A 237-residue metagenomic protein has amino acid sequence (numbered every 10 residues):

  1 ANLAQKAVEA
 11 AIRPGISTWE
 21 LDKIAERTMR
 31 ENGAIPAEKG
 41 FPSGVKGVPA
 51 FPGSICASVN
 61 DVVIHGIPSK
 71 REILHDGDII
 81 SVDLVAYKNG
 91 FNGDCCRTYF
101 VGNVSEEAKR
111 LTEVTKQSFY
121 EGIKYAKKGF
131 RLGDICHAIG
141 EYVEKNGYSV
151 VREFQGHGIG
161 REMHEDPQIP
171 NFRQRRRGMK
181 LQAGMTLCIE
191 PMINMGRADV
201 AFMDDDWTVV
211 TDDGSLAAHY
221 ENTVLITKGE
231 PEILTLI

Functional and structural regions predicted by a protein language model:
A1-I237: Active-site neighborhoods and metal-handling regions in enzymes and metal-associated proteins
